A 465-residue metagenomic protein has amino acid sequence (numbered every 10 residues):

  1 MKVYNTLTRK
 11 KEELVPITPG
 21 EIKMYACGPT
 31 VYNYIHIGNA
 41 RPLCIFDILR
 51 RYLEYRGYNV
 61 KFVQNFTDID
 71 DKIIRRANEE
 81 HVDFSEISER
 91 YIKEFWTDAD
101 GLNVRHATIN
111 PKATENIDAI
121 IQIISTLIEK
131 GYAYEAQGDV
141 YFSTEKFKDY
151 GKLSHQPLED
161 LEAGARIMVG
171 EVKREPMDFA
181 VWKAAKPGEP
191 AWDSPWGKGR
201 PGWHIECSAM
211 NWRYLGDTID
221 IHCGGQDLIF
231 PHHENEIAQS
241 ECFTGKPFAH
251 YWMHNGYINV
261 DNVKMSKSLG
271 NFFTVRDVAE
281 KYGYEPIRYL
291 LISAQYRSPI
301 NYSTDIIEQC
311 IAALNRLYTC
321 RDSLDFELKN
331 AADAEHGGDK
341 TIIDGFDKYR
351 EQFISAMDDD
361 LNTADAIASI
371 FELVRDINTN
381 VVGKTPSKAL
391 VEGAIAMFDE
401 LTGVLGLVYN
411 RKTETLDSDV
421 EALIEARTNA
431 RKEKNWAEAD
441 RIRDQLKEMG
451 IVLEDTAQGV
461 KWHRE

Functional and structural regions predicted by a protein language model:
M1-Y32, D47, T97, D118-D325: Alpha-helical recognition segments enriched in aromatics with Gly/Pro capping that present substrate-recognition
T8-E13, I17-R105, Q458-W462: N-terminal, positively charged nucleic-acid-binding surface of large information/translation enzymes
Y58, Y132, I451: Short phosphate-binding/catalytic loops that engage adenosine nucleotides
F66-D70, I92-F95, R105-I120, G138-F147: Short, glycine/charge-rich beta-strand/loop segments that flank catalytic centers and engage negatively charged groups
N78-F84, T108-T114, G225: The substrate-binding groove and active-site-proximal loops of carbohydrate-active enzymes, especially glycoside
K264, N271-E465: Structural preference for alpha-helix termini/caps and helix-kink/transition segments
